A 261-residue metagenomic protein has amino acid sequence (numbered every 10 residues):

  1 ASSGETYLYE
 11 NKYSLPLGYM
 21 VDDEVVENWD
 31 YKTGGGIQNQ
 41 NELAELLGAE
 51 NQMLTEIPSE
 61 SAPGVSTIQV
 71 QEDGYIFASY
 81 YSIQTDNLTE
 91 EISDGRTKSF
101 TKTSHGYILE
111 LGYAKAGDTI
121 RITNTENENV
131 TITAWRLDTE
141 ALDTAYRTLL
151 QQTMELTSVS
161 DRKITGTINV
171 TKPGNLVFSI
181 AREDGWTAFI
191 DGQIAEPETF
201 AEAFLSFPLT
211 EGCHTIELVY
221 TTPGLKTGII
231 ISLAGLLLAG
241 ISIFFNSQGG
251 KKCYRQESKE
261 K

Functional and structural regions predicted by a protein language model:
A1-G34, S93: Aromatic/acidic, Gly/Pro-rich catalytic loop(s) in extracytoplasmic/lumenal soluble domains of multi-pass membrane
L15, I37, N41-K259: Active-site-proximal, structured, solvent-exposed surfaces of multi-pass membrane proteins that position macromolecular
